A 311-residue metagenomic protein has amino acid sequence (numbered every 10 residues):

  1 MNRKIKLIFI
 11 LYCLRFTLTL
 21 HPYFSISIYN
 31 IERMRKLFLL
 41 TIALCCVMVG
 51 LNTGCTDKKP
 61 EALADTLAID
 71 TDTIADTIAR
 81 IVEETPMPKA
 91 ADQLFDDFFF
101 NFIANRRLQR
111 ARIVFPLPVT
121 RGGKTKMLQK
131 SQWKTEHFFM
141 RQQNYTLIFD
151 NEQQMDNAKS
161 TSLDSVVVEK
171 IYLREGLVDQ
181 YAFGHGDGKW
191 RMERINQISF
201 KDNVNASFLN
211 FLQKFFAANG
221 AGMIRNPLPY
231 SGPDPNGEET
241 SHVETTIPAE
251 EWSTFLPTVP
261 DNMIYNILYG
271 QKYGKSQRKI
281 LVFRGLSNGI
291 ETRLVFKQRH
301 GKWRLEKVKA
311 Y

Functional and structural regions predicted by a protein language model:
N2-K4, E32-L37: Positively charged n-region of N-terminal signal peptides that target proteins for export
R15-T19, I26-N30: Short, positively charged and aromatic/hydrophobic N-terminal segments
L51-G54: C-terminal motif of bacterial Sec signal peptides marking the signal peptidase cleavage site
T56-K58: Bacterial signal peptide processing site
E61-E152: Start-of-domain marker
P118-G176, N236, T240-I290: Surface-exposed, charged secondary-structure patches
E169, L173-N203, G289-Y311: Short beta-strand edge/turn micro-motifs at domain boundaries
D187-R225, P233-E239: Surface-exposed beta-loop interaction hotspot
